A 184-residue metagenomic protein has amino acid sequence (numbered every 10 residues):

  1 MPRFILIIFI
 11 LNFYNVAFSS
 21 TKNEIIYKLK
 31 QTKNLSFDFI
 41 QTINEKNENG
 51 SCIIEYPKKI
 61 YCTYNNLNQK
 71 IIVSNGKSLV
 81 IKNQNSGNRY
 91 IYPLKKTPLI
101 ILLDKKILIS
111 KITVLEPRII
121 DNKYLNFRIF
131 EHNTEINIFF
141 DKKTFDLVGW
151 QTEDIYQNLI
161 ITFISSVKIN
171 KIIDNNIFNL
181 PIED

Functional and structural regions predicted by a protein language model:
F4-F13: Sec-dependent N-terminal signal peptides
A17-S19: Boundary at the C-terminal end of the N-terminal hydrophobic targeting segment
Y27-N47: A short, Trp-centered hydrophobic/proline-enriched beta-strand micro-motif
Q31, I53-K59, S74-S78, D121 (+1 more regions): Short, solvent-exposed coil/turn segments at beta-strand boundaries
I43-E45, N85-G87, Y156: Solvent-exposed strand-loop boundary residues in beta-sheet-rich modules
C52-I101, I160: An acidic-aromatic
N85-Y124, I129: Flexible, surface-exposed loop/linker segments and immediately adjacent secondary-structure boundaries
S110-D184: Gly/Pro-enriched, hydrophobic low-complexity segments that function as extracytoplasmic propeptides/linkers
